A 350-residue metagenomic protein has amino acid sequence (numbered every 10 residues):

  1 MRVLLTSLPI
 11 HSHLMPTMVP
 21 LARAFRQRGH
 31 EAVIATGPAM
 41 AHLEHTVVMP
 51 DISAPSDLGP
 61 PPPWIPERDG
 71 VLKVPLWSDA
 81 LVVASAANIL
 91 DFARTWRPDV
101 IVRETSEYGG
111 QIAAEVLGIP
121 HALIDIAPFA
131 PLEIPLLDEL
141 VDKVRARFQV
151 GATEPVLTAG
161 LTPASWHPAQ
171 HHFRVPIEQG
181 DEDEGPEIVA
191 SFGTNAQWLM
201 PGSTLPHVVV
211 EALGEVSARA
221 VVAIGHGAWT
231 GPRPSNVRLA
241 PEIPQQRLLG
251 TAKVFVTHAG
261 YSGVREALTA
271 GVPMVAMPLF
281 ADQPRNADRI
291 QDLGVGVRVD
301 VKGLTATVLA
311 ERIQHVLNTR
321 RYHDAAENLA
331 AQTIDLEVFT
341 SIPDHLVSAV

Functional and structural regions predicted by a protein language model:
M1-V47: N-terminal subdomain of nucleotide-sugar transferases
A22, F173-V254: Donor-nucleotide binding loops and adjacent catalytic segments primarily of GT-B fold Leloir glycosyltransferases
V33-V74: Conserved nucleotide-sugar phosphate-binding/catalytic loop shared by glycosyltransferases and other
I34-M40, E133, D138-W198, G225-A228: A nucleotide-sugar donor-handling region in carbohydrate enzymes
S78-Q149: Conserved nucleotide-sugar donor-interacting segment of glycosyltransferase catalytic cores, predominantly GT-B
E242-R289: A donor-sugar binding/catalytic signature common to diverse glycosyltransferases and related nucleotide-sugar
A281-R312: Change "using UDP/GDP/dTDP sugars" to "using nucleotide sugars
V308-V350: C-terminal amphipathic helix plus adjacent low-complexity, charged tail appended to glycosyltransferase catalytic
